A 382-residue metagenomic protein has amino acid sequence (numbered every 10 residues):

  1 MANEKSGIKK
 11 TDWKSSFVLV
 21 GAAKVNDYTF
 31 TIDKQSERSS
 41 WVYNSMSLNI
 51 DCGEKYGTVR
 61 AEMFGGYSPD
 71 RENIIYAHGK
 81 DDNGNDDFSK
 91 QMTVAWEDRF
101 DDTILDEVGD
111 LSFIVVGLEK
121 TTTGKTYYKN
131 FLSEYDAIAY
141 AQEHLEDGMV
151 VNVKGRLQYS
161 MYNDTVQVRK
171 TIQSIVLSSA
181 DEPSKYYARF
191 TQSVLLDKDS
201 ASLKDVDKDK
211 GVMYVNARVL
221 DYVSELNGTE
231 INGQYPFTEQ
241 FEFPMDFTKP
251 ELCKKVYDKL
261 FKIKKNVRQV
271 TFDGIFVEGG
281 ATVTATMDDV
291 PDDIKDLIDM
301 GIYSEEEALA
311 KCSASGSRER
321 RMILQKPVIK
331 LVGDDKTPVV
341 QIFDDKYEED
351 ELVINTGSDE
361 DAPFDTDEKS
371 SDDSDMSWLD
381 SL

Functional and structural regions predicted by a protein language model:
M1-L382: OB-fold and OB-like single-stranded nucleic-acid-recognition modules and their adjacent interaction interfaces
